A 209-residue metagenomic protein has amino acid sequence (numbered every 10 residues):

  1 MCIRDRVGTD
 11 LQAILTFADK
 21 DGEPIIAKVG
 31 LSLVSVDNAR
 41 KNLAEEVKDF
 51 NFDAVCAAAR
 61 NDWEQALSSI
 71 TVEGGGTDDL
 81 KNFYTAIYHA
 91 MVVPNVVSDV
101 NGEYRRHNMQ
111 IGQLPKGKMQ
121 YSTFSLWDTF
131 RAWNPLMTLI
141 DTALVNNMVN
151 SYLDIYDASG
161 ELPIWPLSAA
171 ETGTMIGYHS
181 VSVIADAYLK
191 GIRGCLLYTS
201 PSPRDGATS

Functional and structural regions predicted by a protein language model:
M1-D5, Y198-P203: Conserved small/polar residues in nucleotide/adenosyl-binding loops
R4-Y121, D154: Beta-sandwich/jelly-roll carbohydrate-recognition scaffolds of carbohydrate-active enzymes
R40, V96-E103, P135-T138, N146-V149 (+1 more regions): Short, solvent-exposed loop/turn and secondary-structure capping segments
I70-G74, S122, N134-T138, A170-E171: Second-shell loop/turn segments in exported
D78-D79, M119-D128, G173-S180: Secondary-structure capping and boundary motifs in well-ordered enzyme cores
T85-S98, S122-V145, A185-G191: Alpha-helical support elements that line or immediately flank enzyme active sites and cofactor-binding pockets
Y104-N108, G112-L114, L144-K190: Helix-terminus loop motifs that line ligand-binding clefts
A207-T208: Ala/Thr-enriched low-complexity intrinsically disordered regions
